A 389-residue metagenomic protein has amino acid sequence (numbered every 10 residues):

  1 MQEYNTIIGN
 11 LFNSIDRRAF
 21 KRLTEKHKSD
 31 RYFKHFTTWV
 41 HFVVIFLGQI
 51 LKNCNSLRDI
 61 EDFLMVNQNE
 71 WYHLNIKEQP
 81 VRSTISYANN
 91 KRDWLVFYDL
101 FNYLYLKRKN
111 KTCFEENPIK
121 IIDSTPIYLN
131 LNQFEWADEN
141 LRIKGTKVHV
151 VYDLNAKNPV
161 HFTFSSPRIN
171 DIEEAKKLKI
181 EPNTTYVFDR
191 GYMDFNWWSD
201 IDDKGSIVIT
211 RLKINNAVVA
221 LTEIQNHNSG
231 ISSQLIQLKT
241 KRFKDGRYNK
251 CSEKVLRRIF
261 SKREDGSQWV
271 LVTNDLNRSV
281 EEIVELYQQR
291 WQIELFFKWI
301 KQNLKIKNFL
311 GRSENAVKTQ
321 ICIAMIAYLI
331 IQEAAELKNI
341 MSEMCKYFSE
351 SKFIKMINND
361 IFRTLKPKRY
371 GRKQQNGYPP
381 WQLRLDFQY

Functional and structural regions predicted by a protein language model:
M1-D59, F63, N90-R92, D99 (+3 more regions): Single, function-defining residue in the core of a domain
V66-N67, W71-L74: Blade-loop segments of beta-propeller domains
N69-E70, L106, N132-A137, I169: Short acidic (Asp/Glu) patches
H73-R92: Major-groove recognition helix of helix-turn-helix-like DNA-binding domains
V96-K107: Short Lys/Arg-enriched helix C-cap and helix-to-coil transition segments that create basic nucleic-acid-contact patches
